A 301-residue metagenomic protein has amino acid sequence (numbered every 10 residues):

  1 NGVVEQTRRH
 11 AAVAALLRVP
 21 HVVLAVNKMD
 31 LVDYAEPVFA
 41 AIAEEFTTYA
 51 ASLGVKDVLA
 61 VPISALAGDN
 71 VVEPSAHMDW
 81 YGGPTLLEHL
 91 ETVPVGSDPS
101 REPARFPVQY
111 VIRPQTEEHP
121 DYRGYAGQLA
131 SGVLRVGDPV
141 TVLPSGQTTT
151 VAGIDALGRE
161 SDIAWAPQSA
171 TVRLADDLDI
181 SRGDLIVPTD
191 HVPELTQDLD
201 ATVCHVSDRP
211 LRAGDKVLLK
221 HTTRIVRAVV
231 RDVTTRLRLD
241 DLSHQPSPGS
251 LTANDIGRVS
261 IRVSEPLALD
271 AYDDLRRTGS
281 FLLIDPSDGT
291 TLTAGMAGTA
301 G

Functional and structural regions predicted by a protein language model:
N1-A11, A15-A40: Conserved Switch II/interswitch segment of TRAFAC-class P-loop GTPases
A11-A12, T47, G279-L283: Conserved P-loop NTPase architecture
V13, E45-T48, T85, H89-T92 (+3 more regions): Alpha-helical scaffold segments in soluble metabolic enzymes
A15, T47, A51-G54, E91-V95 (+3 more regions): Signal for well-folded cores of large energy- and translation-related assemblies
P20, L31-P103: Canonical P-loop GTPase G-domain recognition
N27, S64, G137: Active-site glycine-centered loops adjacent to acidic/histidine catalytic or metal-binding residues that shape
L66, P84-Y122, A126, T141 (+1 more regions): Accessory interdomain/linker segments of ATP-dependent helicases and helicase-like nucleic-acid enzymes that mediate
P114-G301: C-terminal effector/interaction modules appended to NTPase cores
